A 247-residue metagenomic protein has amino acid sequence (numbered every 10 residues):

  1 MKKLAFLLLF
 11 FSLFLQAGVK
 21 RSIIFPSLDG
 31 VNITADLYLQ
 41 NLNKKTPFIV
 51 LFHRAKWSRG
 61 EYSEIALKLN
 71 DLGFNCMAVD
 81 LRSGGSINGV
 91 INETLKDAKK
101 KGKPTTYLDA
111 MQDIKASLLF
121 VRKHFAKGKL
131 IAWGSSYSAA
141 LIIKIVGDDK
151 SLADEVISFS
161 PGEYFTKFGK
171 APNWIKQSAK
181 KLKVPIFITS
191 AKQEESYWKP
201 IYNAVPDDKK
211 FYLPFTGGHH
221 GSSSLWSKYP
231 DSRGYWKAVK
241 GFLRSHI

Functional and structural regions predicted by a protein language model:
L4-L13: Sec-dependent N-terminal signal peptides
L15-A17: Boundary at the C-terminal end of the N-terminal hydrophobic targeting segment
I24-L39, K45-H124: Serine-hydrolase catalytic machinery in alpha/beta-hydrolase-like enzymes
R54-S58, C76, R82-S86, Y137-A140 (+3 more regions): Solvent-exposed loop/turn segments at secondary-structure junctions within structured extracellular/periplasmic domains
A66, I145-V146, Y202: A conserved amphipathic alpha-helix that caps or lines the catalytic cleft of carbohydrate- and lipid-modifying enzymes
L119-K181: Primarily recognizes the serine-hydrolase "nucleophile elbow" in alpha/beta-hydrolase and SGNH/GDSL folds
E155, P161-T216: The feature captures the conserved acid-bearing segment of alpha/beta-hydrolase catalytic domains
K209-I247: C-terminal catalytic histidine-bearing segment of alpha/beta-hydrolase fold enzymes
